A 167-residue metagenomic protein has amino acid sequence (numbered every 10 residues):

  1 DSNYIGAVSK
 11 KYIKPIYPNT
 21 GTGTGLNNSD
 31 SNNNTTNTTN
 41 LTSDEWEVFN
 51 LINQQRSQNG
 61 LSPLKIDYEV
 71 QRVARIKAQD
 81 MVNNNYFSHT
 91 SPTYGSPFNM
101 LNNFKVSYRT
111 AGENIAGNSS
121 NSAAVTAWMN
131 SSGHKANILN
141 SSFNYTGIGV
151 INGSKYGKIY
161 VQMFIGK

Functional and structural regions predicted by a protein language model:
D1-N3, Y12-K14, Y68-V70, S142 (+2 more regions): A mature extracytoplasmic/lumenal domain signature
D1-N34: Boundary regions of SH3-family modules and the immediately adjacent low-complexity/disordered segments in eukaryotic
A7, Y12, P63, N114 (+1 more regions): Conserved beta-strand positions that form and line the central face of beta-propeller blades
N37-N83: A short alpha-helix/helix-coil micro-patch that ends at or immediately precedes a cysteine
S43, L61, T110, S141-Y145 (+1 more regions): Extracytoplasmic
V48, I66, V70, P97 (+4 more regions): Hydrophobic side chains within well-formed alpha-helices
R72-S122, I138-N140: Short, surface-exposed glycine/acidic/tryptophan-bearing loops
G117-K167: Disulfide-stabilized extracellular recognition modules
